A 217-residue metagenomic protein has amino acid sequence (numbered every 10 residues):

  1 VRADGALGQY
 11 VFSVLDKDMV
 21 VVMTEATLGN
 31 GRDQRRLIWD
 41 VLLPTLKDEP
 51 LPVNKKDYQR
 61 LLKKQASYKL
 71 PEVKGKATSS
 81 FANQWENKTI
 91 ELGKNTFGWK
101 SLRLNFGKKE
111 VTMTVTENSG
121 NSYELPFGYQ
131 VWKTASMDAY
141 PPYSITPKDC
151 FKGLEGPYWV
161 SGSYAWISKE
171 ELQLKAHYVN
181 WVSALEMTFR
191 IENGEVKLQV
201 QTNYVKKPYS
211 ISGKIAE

Functional and structural regions predicted by a protein language model:
V1-E155, Y178-E217: Catalytic loop of the DD-peptidase/beta-lactamase superfamily, centered on the K-T-G motif and neighboring
W159: Glycine-rich portal/gate segments that line the openings of hydrophobic small-molecule binding cavities
G162-Y164: Buried hydrophobic residues that stabilize the cores of well-folded domains
W166-E170: Residue-level recognition of beta-strand termini and adjacent short loop/turns
